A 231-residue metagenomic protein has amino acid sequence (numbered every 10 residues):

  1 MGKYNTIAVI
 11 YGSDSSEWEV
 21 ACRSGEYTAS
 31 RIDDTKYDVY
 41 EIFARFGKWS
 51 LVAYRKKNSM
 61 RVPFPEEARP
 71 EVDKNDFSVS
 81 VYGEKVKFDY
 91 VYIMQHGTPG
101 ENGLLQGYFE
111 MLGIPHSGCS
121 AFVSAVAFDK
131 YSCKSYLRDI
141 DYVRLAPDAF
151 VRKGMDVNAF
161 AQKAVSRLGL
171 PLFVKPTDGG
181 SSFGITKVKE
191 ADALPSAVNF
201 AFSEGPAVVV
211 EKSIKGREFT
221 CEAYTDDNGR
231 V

Functional and structural regions predicted by a protein language model:
M1-F122, V126-S132, R152-F160: ATP-binding N-terminal substructure of ATP-dependent carboxylate-amine bond-forming enzymes
A21, L145-F150, P171-N199, E218-T220: Glycine-rich phosphate-binding loop of ATP-grasp-fold ATP-dependent ligases
D38, P115, V143-R144, A207: Residue-level detector of anion-binding/catalytic polar loops
K56-M60, K134-R138, K163-A164, A191 (+1 more regions): Short, hinge-like loop/turn segments at secondary-structure boundaries
F128-A149: Short, glycine-/small-residue-rich phosphate/pyrophosphate-handling segment
L137, A164-I185, P206-K215: ATP-grasp fold ATP-binding core
K189-V231: Phosphate-binding site of ATP-dependent enzymes
